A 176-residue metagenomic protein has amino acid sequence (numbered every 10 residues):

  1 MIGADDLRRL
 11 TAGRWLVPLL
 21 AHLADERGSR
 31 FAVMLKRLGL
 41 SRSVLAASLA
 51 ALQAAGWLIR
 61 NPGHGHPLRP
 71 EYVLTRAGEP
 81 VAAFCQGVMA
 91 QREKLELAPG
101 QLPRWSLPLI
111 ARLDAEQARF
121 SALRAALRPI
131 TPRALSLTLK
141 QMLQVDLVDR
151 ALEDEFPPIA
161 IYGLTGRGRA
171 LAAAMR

Functional and structural regions predicted by a protein language model:
M1-R9, E79-A98: Short, Lys/Arg-enriched N-terminal segment that forms or immediately precedes the first helix of a structured domain
I2-V44, P99-A134: N-terminal helix-turn-helix DNA-binding core of bacterial DNA-binding proteins
M34, L45, R76, F84-C85 (+2 more regions): Transmembrane alpha-helices
S48, T138: Residues within the DNA-recognition helix of helix-turn-helix
Q53-G63, L143-E153: A short, conserved structural fragment
H64-Q86, F156-M175: Basic, amphipathic "hinge/linker" alpha-helix immediately C-terminal to the N-terminal HTH DNA-binding motif
H66, A90-A98, L152-F156, R176: Histidine- and aromatic-rich ligand-binding microenvironments
R69, V73, E96, P108 (+4 more regions): Amphipathic alpha-helical recognition patches that constitute DNA-binding helices
